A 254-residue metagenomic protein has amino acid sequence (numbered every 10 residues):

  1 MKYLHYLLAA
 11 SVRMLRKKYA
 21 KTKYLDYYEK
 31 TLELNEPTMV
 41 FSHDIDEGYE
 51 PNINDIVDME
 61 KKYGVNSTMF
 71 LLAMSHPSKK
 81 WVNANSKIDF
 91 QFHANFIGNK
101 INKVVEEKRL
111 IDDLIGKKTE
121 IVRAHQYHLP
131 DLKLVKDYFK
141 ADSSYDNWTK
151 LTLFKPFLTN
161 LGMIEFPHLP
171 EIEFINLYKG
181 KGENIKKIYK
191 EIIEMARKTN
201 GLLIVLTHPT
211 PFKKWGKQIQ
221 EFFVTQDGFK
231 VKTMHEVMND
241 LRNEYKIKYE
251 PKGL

Functional and structural regions predicted by a protein language model:
M1-I164, N184-V205, F212-L254: Catalytic alpha-helical scaffold of carbohydrate-active enzymes acting on polysaccharides/glycoconjugates
E165-G180: Positively charged, amphipathic and often flexible ligand-engagement surfaces
